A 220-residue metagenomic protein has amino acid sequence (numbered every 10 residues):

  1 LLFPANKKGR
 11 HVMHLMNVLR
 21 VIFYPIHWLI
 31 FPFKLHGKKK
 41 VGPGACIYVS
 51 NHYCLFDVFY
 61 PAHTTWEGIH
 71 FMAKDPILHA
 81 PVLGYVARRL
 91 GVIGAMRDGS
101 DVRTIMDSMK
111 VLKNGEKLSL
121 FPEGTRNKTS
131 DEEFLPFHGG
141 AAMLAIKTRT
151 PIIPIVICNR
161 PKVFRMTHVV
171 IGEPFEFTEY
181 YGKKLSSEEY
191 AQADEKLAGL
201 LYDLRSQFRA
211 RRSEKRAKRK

Functional and structural regions predicted by a protein language model:
L2-K34, E214: N-terminal membrane-anchoring alpha-helices
N6-G9, I105-K220: Non-catalytic C-terminal accessory region of glycerolipid acyltransferases and related lyso-lipid remodeling enzymes
H14, V18, S100, E189 (+1 more regions): Soluble or luminal CAZymes and related metallo-dependent hydrolases
N17, W28, K40-G99, D107: Catalytic core of membrane glycerolipid acyltransferases/transacylases, capturing the structured, soluble-facing
I22-F23, R89-A95, T125-K128: Short, basic, glycine/proline-bearing loop/turn elements
Y24, F59, A142-M143: Active-site phosphate/pyrophosphate- and oxyanion-stabilizing loops and adjacent acidic/basic residues in soluble
K34, C54, D101-I105, F137-H138: Amphipathic coiled-coil/heptad-repeat helices and related helical stalk/stem segments that mediate oligomerization
G37: Short phosphate-coordinating micro-motif centered on Lys-Gly-acidic
